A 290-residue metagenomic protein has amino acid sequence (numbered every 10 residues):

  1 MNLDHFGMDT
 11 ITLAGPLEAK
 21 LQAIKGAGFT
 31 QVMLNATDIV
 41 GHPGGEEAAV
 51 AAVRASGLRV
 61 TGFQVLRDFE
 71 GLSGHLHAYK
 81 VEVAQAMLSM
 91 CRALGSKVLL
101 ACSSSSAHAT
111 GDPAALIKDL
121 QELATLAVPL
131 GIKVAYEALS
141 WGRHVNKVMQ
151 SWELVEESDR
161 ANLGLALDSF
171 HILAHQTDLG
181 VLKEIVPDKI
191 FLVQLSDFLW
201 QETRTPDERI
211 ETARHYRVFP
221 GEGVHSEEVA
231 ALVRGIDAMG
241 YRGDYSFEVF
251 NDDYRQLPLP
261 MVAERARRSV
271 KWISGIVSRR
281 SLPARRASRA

Functional and structural regions predicted by a protein language model:
M1-K97, V128, G164, A230 (+1 more regions): N-terminal pre-domain/capping segments
G7-I11, M33-N35, T61-L66, L99-C102 (+4 more regions): A cross-family glycoside hydrolase active-site/sugar-binding cleft signature
T10-E18, L34-A48, D68-A78, S105-G111 (+5 more regions): Acidic-and-aromatic substrate-binding clefts and catalytic sites of carbohydrate-active enzymes
E18, E70, G74-L165, A174 (+4 more regions): Active-site acidic/histidine proton-transfer and metal-coordination neighborhood in alpha/beta enzyme cores
I24, V32, V53, C91 (+5 more regions): Conserved, mostly hydrophobic/aromatic
F29, S96, I190, Y241-R242: A structural motif
V32, F63, E122-G223, V277-R289: Acidic/histidine-rich catalytic cores of soluble enzymes
V224-M239: A short, acidic, amphipathic alpha-helical segment used as a generic capping/interface helix at domain edges
